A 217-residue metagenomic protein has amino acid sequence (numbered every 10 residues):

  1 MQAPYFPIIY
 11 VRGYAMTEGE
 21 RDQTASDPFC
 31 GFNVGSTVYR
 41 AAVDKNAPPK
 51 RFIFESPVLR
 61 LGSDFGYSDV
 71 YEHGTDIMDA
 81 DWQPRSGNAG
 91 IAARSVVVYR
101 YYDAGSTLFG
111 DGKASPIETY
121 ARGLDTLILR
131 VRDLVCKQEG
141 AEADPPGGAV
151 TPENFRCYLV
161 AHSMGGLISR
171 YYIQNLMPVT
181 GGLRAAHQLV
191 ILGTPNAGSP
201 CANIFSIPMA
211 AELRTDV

Functional and structural regions predicted by a protein language model:
Q2-F6, A92-R94, E153-F155: A short, charged/proline- and glycine-enriched loop that marks the coil->beta-strand transition at the N-terminal
Y5, Y10, M16-P57, G62-S63 (+3 more regions): Helical cap/lid subdomain of alpha/beta-hydrolase-fold lipid enzymes that gates access to the catalytic pocket
P7-V11, S95-R100, Y158-L159, Q188-I191: Structural recognition of the beta-strand scaffold that forms the well-ordered cores of secreted hydrolase catalytic
F52-V70, M78-G87: Short amphipathic alpha-helix adjacent to the substrate-entry channel of hydrolases
H73-A89, V98, K137-G140: Long, low-complexity, polar/charged, intrinsically disordered or flexibly structured peripheral segments
V98-S115: Cap/lid segment of the alpha/beta-hydrolase catalytic domain
A141-H162: Alpha/beta-hydrolase fold nucleophile elbow
V160-A161, G165, S169, G193: Gly/Ala-rich beta-loop-alpha elbow adjacent to hydrolase catalytic centers
